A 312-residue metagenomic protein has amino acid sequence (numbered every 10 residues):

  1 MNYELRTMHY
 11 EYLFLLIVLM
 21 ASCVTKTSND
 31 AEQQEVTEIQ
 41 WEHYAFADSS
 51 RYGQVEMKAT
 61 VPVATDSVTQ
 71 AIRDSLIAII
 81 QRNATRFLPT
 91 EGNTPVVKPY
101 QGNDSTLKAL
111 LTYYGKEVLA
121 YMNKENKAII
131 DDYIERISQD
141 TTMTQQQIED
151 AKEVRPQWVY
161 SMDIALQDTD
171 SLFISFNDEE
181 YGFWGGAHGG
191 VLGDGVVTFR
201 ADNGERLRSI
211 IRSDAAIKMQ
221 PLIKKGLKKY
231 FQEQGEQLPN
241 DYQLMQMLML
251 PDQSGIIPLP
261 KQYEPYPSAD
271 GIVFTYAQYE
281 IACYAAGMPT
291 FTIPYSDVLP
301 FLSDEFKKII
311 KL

Functional and structural regions predicted by a protein language model:
M1-Y12, L16: Short, basic, low-complexity termini and linkers enriched in Ser/Thr/Gly/Pro that act as targeting/leader peptides
C23-T27: Bacterial signal peptide processing site
D30-D170, Y279, S296-K308: Active-site acidic/histidine clusters and adjacent loop/turn architecture that either coordinate catalytic ions
M162-G190, I272-T275: Exposed beta-strand-loop-beta-strand "reactive/processing" segments of non-cytosolic proteins
D194-M249: Short helix-loop boundary/capping segments
K228-A277, I281: Active-site/ligand-binding surface loops and adjacent short beta/alpha elements that line catalytic pockets across
P258-L312: A cross-kingdom marker for long, charged
